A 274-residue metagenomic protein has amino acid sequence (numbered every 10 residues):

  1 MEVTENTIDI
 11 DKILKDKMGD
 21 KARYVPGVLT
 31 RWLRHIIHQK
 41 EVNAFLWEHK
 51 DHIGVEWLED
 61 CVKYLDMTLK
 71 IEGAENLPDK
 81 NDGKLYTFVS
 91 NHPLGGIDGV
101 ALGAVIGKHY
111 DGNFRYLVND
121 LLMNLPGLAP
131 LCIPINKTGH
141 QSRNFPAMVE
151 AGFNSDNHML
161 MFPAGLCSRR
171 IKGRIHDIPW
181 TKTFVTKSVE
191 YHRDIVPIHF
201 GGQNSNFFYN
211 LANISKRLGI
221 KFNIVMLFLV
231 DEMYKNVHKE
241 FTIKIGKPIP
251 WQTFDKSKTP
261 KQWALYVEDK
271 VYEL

Functional and structural regions predicted by a protein language model:
M1-Y86, H92, G99-A101, D111 (+1 more regions): Membrane-anchoring hydrophobic helices of lipid-metabolizing enzymes
E2, I10, F145-L274: Non-catalytic C-terminal accessory region of glycerolipid acyltransferases and related lyso-lipid remodeling enzymes
W47, V62-T68, I135-Q141, G173-R174: Short, flexible loop segments at the rims of nucleotide/cofactor-binding pockets, characterized by
V89-N91, L128-K137, A164-K172: Short, basic, glycine/proline-bearing loop/turn elements
L94-G95, Q141: Glycine-/small-residue-rich active-site loops that bind phosphorylated ligands and cofactors
I97-A101, T183-T186: Short amphipathic alpha-helical face segments that pack within enzyme cores and frequently flank/anchor catalytic
V100-I106, I175: "Short basic amphipathic alpha-helical interaction patches in structured regions
D111-S142, P146-N154: Conserved nucleotide-cofactor-binding alpha/beta core module
